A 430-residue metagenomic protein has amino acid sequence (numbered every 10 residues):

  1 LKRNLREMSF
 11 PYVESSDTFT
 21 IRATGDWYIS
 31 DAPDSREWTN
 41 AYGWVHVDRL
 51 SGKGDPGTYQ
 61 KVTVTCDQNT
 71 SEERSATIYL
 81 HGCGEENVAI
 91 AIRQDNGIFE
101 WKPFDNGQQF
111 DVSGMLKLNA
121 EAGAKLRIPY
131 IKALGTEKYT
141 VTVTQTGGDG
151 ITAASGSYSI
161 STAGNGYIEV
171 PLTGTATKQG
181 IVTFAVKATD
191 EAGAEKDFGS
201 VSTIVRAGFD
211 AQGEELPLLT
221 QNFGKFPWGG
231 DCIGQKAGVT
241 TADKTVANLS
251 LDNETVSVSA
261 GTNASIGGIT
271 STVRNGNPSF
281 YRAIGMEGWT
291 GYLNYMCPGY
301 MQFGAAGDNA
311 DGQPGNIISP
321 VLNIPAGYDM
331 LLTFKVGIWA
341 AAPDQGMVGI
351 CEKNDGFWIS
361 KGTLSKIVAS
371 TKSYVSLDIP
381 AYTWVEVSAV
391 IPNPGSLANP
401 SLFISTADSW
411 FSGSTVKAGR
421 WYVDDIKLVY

Functional and structural regions predicted by a protein language model:
K2-D34, K102-V141, G224, W228: Solvent-exposed, low-complexity, repeat-rich "mucin-like" stalks and linkers
T24-T63, T136-T162, Y167: Surface-exposed binding patches on compact interaction domains or structured appendages
V62-V64, E72-G84, G180-E191: A short beta-strand micro-motif common to beta-rich folds, especially ectodomain repeats
L134-T136, A310, P325-Y328, G337-Q345 (+1 more regions): Extended, low-complexity, turn-rich repeat/linker tracts enriched in Gly/Pro/Ser/Thr and Asp/Glu that occur
G208-G276: Extracellular carbohydrate-recognition regions
S257-A326: Surface-exposed, low-complexity/disordered Ser/Thr/Gly/Pro/Asn-rich loops and linkers
P314, N323-T333, L397-N399: Extended extracellular/luminal ectodomain segments enriched in beta-structured repeat modules
W358-Y430: Terminal, low-complexity interaction segments
